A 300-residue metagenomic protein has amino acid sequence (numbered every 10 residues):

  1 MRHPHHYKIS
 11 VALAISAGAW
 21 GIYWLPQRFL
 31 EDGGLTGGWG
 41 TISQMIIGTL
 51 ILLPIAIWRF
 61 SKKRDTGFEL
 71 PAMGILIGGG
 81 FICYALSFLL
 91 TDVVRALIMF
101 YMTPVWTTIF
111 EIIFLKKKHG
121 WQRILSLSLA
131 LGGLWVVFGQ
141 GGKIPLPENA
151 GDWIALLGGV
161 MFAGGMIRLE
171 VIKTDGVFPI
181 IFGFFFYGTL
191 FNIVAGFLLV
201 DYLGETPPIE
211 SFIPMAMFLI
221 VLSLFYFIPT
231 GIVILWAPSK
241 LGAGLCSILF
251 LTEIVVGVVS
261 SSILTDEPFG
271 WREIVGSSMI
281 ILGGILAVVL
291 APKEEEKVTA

Functional and structural regions predicted by a protein language model:
M1-W39, S128, I144-V171: Glycine-/small-residue-enriched transmembrane alpha-helix faces in small-molecule transporters and effluxers
K8-A12, G37-P54, S128-L129, W153-I154 (+2 more regions): Hydrophobic alpha-helical transmembrane segments of multi-pass integral membrane proteins, especially transporters
V11, S43, L97-M102, L169-G188 (+1 more regions): Helix-helix packing/entry segments at the starts of transmembrane helices
I15-I22, P26, P71-L86, V136 (+4 more regions): Hydrophobic alpha-helical transmembrane segments of multi-pass membrane transport proteins, especially secondary
L30, G40, S87-F88, A96-M99 (+6 more regions): Hydrophobic/aromatic residues within transmembrane alpha-helices of multi-pass small-molecule transporters
M45, L251-A300: C-terminal-most transmembrane helix of multi-pass membrane proteins
I51, A56-R59, Y84, T103-S128 (+1 more regions): C-terminal transmembrane-helix exit sites in multi-pass transporters
L52, Q122-Q140, R272-A291: Hydrophobic transmembrane alpha-helices of multi-pass small-molecule transport proteins
